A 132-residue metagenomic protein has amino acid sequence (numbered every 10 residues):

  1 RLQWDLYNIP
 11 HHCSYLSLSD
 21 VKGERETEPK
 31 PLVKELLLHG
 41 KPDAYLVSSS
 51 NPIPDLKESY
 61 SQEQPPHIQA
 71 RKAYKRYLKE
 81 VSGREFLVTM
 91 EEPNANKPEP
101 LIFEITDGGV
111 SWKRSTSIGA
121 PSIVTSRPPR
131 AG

Functional and structural regions predicted by a protein language model:
R1-P42: Metal-dependent phosphodiesterase/nuclease catalytic metal-binding core
G23-E24, K34, H39-Y45, S49-G132: C-terminal regulatory/interaction regions
